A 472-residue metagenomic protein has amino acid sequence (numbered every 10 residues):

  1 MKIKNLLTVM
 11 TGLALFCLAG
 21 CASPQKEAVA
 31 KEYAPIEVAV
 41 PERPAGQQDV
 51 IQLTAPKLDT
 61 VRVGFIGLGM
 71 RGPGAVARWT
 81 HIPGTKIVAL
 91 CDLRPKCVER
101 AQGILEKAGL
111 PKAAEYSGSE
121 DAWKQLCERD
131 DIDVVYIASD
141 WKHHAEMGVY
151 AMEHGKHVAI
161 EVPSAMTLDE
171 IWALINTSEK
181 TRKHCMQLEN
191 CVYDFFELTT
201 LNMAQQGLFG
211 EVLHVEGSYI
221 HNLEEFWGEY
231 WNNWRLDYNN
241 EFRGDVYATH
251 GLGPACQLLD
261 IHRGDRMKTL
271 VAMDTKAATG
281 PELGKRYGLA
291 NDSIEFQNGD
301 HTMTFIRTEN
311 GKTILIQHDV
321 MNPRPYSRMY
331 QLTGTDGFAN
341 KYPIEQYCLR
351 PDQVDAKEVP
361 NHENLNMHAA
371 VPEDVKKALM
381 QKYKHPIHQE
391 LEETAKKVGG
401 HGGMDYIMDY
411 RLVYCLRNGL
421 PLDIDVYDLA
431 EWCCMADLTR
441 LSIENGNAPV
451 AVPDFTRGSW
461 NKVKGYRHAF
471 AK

Functional and structural regions predicted by a protein language model:
M1-M10: Bacterial N-terminal signal peptides that target proteins for export
L18-G20: C-terminal motif of bacterial Sec signal peptides marking the signal peptidase cleavage site
A22, K26-A108: N-terminal Rossmann-like dinucleotide-binding module
K26-A45, I51, G74, C256 (+3 more regions): C-terminal helical cap and adjacent loop that interface with cofactors, partners, or active-site loops
A113-D133, I137: A structured beta-alpha segment of the ubiquitous adenosine-cofactor-binding alpha/beta core
V134, D140-W141, A145-Y193, G207: Beta-strand-loop-alpha-helix segment that lines the small-molecule cofactor/substrate pocket of alpha/beta enzymes
T181-M186, C191-Q297: Predominantly a Rossmann-like dinucleotide-binding segment in NAD(P)-dependent oxidoreductases
T304-N310, L332-G334: Active-site beta-strand termini and strand-to-loop segments that position acidic
